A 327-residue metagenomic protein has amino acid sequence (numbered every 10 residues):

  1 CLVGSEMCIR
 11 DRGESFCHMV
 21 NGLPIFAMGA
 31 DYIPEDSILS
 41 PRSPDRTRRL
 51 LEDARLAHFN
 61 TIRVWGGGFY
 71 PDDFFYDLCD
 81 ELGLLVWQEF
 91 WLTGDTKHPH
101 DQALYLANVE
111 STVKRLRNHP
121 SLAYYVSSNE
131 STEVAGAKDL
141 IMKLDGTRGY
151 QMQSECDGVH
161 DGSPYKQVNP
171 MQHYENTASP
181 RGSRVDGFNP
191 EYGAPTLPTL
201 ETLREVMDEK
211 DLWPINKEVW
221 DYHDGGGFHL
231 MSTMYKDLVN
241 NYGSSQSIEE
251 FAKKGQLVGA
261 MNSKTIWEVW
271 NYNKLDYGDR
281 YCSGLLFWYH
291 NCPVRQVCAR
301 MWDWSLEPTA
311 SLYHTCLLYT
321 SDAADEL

Functional and structural regions predicted by a protein language model:
C1-I9, Y319-L327: Single conserved hydrophobic/aromatic residue that forms the stacking wall/gate of nucleotide- or nucleobase-binding
S5-E6, R10-Y124, G226-A260: Active-site-adjacent substrate/metal-binding segments within catalytic domains of carbohydrate-active enzymes
M28, V64-W65, W87-E89, S128 (+3 more regions): Generic beta-strand/beta-sheet core signal
P34-S37, F69-D72, G94-D95, S131-V134 (+3 more regions): Flexible loop/turn segments at secondary-structure boundaries
N60-T61, G83-L85, A123-Y124, T147-G149 (+2 more regions): Beta-sheet entry/capping signal
F74, L78-L84, R115, G136-L144 (+5 more regions): Alpha-helical structural signal in soluble globular domains
V113-K217: Active-site region of glycoside hydrolase catalytic domains
N176-S321: Substrate-binding clefts and catalytic carboxylate motifs of secreted carbohydrate-active enzymes
